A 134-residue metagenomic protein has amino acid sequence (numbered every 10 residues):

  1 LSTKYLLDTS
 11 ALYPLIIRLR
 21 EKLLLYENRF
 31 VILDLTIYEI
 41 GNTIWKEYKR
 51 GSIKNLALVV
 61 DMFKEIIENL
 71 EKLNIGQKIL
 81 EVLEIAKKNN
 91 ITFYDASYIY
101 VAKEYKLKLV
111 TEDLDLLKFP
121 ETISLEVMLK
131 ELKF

Functional and structural regions predicted by a protein language model:
L1-I37, E47-A57: Short, well-structured N-terminal submotif of metal-dependent ribonuclease cores
S2-K4, I37, I99-F134: Acidic, PIN/NYN-like endoribonuclease modules and their adjacent C-terminal/linker elements
S10, G41, L114: Anionic group-transfer/hydrolysis microenvironments
P14-I16, T43, F119: Residues that scaffold the ATP/ADP-binding catalytic core of kinase and kinase-like folds
Y38-G41, A96: Alpha-solenoid HEAT/ARM repeat scaffold
N42-K49, K103-E104: Short glycine/serine- and small hydrophobic-enriched flexible loop segments
E71-K108, E112-D115: Active-site neighborhoods of divalent-metal-dependent phosphate/nucleic-acid chemistry enzymes
